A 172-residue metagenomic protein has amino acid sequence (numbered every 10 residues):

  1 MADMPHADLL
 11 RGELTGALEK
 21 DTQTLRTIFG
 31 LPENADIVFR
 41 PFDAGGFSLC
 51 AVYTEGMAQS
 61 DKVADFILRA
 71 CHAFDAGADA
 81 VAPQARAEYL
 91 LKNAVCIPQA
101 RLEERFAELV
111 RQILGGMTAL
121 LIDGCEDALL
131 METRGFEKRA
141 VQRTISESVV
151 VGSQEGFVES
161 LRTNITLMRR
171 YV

Functional and structural regions predicted by a protein language model:
M1-V172: Membrane-embedded alpha-helical signal segments
